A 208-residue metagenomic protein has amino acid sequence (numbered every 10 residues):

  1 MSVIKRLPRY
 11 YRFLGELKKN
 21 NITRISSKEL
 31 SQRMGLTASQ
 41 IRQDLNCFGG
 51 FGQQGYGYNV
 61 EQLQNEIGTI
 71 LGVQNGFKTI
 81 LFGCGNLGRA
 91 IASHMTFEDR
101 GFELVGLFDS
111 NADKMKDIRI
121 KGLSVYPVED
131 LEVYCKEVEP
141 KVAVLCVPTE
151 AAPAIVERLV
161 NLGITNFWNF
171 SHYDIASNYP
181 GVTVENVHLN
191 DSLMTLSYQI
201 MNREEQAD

Functional and structural regions predicted by a protein language model:
M1-T23: Extreme N-terminal segment that seeds HTH/winged-HTH DNA-binding domains in transcriptional regulators
G15-K19, K121-D208: Phosphate-bearing ligand-interacting subdomains that bind or position ATP/ADP/UDP/GDP/NAD(P) or nucleotide-linked
R24, K28, R33-F77: HTH-adjacent hinge/linker in prokaryotic transcriptional regulators
L71-Q74, D117-I118, C135-E137: Solvent-exposed alpha-helices and their adjacent loops that cap or buttress functional pockets in soluble metabolic
G72-A112: Glycine-rich adenosine-cofactor-binding loop
D113-L123: N-terminal beta-loop-helix "entrance" segment that forms/cooperates in small-molecule cofactor or anionic ligand
